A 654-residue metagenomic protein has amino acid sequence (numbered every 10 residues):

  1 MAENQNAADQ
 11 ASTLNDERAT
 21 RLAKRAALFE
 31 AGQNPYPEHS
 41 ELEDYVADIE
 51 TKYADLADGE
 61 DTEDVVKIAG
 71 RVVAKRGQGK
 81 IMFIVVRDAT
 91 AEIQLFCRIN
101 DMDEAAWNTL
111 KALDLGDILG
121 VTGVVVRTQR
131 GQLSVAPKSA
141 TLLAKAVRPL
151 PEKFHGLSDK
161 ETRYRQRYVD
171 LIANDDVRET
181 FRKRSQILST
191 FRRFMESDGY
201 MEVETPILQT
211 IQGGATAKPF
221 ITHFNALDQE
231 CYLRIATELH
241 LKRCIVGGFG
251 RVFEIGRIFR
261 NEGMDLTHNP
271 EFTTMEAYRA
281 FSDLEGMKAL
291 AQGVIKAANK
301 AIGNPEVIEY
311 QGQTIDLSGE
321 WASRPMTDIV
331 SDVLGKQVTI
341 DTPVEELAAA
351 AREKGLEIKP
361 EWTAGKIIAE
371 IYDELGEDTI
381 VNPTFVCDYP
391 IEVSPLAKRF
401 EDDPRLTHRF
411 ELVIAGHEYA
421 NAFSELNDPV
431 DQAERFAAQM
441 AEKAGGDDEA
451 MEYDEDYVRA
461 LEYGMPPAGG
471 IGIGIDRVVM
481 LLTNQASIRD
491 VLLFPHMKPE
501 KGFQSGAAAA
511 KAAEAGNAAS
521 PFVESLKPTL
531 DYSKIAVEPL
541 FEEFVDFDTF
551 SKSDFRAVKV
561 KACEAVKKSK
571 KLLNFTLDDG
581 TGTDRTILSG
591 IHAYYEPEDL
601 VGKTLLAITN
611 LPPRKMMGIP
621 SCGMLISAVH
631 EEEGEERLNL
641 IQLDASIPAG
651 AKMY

Functional and structural regions predicted by a protein language model:
M1-E543, T549-K559, T581-T583, A593 (+2 more regions): Class II aminoacyl-tRNA synthetase catalytic cores and aaRS-like
V86, L572-L577: Short Gly/aromatic-enriched secondary-structure transition segments
E564-A565: An active-site-proximal beta-strand-loop segment
T586-I587: Conserved RecA-like helicase motor-core motifs
